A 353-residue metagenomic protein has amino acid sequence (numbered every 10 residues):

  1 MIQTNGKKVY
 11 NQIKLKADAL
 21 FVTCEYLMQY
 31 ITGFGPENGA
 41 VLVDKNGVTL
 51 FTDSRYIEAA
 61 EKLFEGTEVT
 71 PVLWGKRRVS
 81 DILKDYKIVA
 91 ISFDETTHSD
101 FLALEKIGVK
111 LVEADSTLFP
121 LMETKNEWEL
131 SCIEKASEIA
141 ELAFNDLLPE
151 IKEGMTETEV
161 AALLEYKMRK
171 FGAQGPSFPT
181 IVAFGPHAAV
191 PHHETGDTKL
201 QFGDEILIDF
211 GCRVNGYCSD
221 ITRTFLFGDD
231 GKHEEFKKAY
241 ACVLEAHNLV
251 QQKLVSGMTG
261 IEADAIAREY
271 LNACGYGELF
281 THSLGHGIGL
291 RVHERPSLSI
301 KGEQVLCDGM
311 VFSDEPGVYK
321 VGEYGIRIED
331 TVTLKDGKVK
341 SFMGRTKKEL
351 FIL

Functional and structural regions predicted by a protein language model:
M1-L353: Active-site neighborhoods and metal-handling regions in enzymes and metal-associated proteins
